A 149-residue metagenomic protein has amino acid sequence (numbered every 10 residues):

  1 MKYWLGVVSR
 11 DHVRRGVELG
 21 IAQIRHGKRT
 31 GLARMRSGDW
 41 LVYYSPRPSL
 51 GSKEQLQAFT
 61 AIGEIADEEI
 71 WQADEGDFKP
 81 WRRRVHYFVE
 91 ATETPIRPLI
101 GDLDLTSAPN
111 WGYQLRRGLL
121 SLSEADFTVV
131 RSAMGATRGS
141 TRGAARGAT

Functional and structural regions predicted by a protein language model:
M1-S37, M134-T137, T149: Compositionally biased, charged N-terminal/linker segments
V7-V8, S45, Y87-V89: Pocket-edge structural micro-motifs
L32-M35, S52-Q57: Short, conserved, surface-exposed binding loops centered on an aromatic residue
S45-G51: Short, charged beta-turn/beta-strand-edge "cap" motif at the junction between a beta-strand and an adjacent loop
Q55-L120, E124: Aromatic- and Lys/Arg-enriched surface recognition patch
L119-T149: Charged phosphate-binding loop/patch that engages nucleotide di/tri-phosphates or the phosphate backbone of nucleic
